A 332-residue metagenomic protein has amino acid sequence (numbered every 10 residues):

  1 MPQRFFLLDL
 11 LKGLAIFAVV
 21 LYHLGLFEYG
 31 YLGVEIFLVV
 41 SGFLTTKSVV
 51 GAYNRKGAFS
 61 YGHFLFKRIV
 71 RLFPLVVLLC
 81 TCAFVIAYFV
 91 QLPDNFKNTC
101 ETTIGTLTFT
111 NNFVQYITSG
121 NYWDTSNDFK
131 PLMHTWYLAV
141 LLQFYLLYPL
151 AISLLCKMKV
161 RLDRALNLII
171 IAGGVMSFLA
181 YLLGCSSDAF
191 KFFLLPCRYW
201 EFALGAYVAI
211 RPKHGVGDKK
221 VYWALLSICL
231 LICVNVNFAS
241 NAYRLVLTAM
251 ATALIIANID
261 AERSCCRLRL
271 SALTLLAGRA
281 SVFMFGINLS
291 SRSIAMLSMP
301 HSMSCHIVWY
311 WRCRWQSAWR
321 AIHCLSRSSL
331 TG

Functional and structural regions predicted by a protein language model:
M1-G332: Membrane-interface helix/loop caps of multi-pass membrane proteins
